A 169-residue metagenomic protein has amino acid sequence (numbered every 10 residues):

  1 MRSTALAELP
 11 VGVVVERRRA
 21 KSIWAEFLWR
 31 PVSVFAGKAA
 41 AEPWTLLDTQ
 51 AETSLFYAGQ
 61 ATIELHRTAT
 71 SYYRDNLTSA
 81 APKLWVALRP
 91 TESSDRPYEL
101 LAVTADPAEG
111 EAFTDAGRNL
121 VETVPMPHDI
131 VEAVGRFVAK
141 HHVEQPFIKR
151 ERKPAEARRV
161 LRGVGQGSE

Functional and structural regions predicted by a protein language model:
M1-H128, V143-E169: Terminal targeting/leader modules
I130-H142: Amphipathic alpha-helical interface segments used for dimerization/assembly
